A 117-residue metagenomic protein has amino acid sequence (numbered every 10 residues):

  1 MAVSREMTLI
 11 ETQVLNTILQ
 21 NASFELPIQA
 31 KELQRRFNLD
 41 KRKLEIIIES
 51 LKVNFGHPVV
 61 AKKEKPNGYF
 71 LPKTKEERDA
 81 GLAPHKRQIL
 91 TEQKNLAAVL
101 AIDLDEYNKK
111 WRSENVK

Functional and structural regions predicted by a protein language model:
M1-N16: Short alpha-helical segments that sit at the start of domains
L19-E25, D40, N54: Short helix-capping/hinge SLiMs at alpha-helix to coil transitions
Q29-R36: A short acidic, leucine-rich amphipathic alpha-helix
L39-S50: Short amphipathic alpha-helical interaction segments
K52-K63: A short, conserved structural fragment
K63-K73: Minor-groove-contacting beta-hairpin "wing" of winged helix-turn-helix DNA-binding domains
P72-A80: Short, glycine/alanine-rich amphipathic alpha-helical segment that often forms an alpha-turn-alpha hairpin
D79-K117: Long, low-complexity, charge-rich intrinsically disordered regions
